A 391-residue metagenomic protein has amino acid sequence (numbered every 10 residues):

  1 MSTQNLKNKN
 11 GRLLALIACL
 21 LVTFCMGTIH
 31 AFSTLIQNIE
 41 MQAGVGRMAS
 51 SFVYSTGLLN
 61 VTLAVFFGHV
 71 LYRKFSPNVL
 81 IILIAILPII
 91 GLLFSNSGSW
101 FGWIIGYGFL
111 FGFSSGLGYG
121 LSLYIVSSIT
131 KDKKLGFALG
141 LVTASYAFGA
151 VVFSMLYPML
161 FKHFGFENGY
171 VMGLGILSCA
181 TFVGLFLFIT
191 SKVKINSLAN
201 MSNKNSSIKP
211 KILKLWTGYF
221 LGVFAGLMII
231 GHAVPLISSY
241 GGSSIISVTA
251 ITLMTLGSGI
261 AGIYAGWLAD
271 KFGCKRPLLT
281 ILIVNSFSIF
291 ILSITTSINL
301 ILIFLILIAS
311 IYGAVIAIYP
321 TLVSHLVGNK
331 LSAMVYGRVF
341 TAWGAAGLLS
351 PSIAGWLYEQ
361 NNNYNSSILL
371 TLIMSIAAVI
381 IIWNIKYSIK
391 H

Functional and structural regions predicted by a protein language model:
F32-I36, P210-A265: Extracytoplasmic gate region of multi-pass secondary transporters
I39-E40, L71-Y72, L156-G165, I237-S238 (+2 more regions): Interfacial helix-cap and linker-helix signal at transmembrane-aqueous boundaries of multi-pass secondary transporters
A64-S76, G262-G273, Y358-E359: Helix-to-loop junctions at the C-terminal end of transmembrane segments in multipass secondary transporters
G102-L117, F220, L300-A314: Hydrophobic core of transmembrane alpha-helices in multi-pass small-molecule transporters, especially MFS/SLC-type
L117-T130, A314-V327: Intracellular juxtamembrane helix-capping segments at the cytosolic ends of symmetry-related transmembrane helices
V142-K192: Helix-loop-helix hairpin linking two adjacent transmembrane segments in secondary transporters
M254-S258, A269-L322: C-terminal transmembrane helical hairpin of 12-TM major facilitator-type secondary transporters
V327-N361: A late C-terminal transmembrane helix in Major Facilitator Superfamily
